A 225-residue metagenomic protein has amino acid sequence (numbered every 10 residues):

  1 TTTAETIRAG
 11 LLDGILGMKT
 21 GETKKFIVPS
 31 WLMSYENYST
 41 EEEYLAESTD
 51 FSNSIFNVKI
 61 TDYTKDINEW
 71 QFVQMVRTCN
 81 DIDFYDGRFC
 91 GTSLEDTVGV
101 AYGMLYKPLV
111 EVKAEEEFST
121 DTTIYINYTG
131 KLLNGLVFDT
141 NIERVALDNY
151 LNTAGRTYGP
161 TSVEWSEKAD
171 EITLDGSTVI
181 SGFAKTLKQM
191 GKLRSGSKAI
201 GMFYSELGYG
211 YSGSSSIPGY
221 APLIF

Functional and structural regions predicted by a protein language model:
T1-F225: Cross-family detector of peptidyl-prolyl cis-trans isomerase
